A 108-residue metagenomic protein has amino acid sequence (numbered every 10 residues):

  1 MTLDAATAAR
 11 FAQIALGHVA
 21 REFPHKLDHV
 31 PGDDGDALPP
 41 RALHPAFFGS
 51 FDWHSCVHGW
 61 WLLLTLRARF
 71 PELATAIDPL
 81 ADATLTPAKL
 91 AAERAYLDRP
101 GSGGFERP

Functional and structural regions predicted by a protein language model:
M1-F48: Low-complexity, Ser/Thr/Pro/Gly-enriched N-terminal "stalk/linker" regions
L3-A6, R10, F51-H58, A76 (+1 more regions): Residues within HEAT/ARM-like alpha-solenoid scaffolds
G17, G32-G35, G49, G59 (+2 more regions): Residue-identity detector for glycine
E22, K26-V30, D34, G59-L64 (+2 more regions): Generic local-structure boundary detector
P45-R69: Non-membrane alpha-helical segments in proteins
V57, L66-P108: Extended ligand-binding groove/face enriched in aromatic
